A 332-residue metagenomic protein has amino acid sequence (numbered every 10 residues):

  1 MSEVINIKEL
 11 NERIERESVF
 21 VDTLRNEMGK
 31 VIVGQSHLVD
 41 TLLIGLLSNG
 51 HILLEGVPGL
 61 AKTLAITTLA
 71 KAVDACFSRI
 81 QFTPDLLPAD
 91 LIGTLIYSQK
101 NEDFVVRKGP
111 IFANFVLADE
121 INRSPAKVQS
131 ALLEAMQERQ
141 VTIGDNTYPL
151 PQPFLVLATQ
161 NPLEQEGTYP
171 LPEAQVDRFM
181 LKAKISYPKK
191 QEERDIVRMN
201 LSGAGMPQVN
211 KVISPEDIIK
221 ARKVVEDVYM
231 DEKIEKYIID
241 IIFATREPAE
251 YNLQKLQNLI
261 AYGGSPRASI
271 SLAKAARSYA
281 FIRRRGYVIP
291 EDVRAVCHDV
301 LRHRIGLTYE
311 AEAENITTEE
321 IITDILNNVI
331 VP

Functional and structural regions predicted by a protein language model:
M1-E9, I14-E15, P248-P332: C-terminal engagement/docking regions of AAA+ P-loop ATPases
R13-S18, V31, Y169, K182-K255 (+4 more regions): Conserved C-terminal "switch" segment of AAA+ ATPases
I14-L60, F243: Pre-Walker A (pre-P-loop) alpha-helix and adjacent loop at the N terminus of AAA/AAA+ ATPase modules, a conserved
L46-T83: Walker A/P-loop
V57, L91, T159: P-loop (Walker A) phosphate-binding loop of NTP-binding proteins
L86-F115: Short glycine-rich substrate-engagement loop in P-loop NTPases that contacts/grips substrate
A89, P110-Q137, P151, E166-Q175 (+1 more regions): Conserved AAA+/SF3 P-loop NTPase catalytic/coupling segment centered on the Walker-B
V105-N114, I143-Q160, L171-M180: AAA+/SF3 P-loop NTPase mechanochemical coupling elements
